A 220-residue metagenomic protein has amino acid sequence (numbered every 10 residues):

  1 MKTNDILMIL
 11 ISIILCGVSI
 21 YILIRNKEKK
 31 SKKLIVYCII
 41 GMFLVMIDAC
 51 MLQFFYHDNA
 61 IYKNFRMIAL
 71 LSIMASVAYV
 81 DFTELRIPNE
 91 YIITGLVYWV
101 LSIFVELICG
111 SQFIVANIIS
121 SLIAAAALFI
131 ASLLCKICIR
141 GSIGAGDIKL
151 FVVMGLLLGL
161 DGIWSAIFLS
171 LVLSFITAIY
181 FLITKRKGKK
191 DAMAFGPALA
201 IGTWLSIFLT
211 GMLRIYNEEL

Functional and structural regions predicted by a protein language model:
M1-L220: A membrane-topology feature that recognizes alpha-helical transmembrane segments and their immediate juxtamembrane
